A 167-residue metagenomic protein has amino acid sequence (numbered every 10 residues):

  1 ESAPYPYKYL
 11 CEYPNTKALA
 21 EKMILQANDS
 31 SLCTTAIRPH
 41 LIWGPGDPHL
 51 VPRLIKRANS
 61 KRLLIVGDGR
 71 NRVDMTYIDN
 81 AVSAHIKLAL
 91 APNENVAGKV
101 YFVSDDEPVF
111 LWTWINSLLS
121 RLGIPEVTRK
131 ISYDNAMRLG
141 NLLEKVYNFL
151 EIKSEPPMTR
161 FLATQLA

Functional and structural regions predicted by a protein language model:
S2-Y5, I55-G67, I124, I152-P156: A short C-terminal helix-loop "cap" of Rossmann-like NAD(P)-dependent dehydrogenase/epimerase domains
K8-R38: Active-site Tyr-X1-5-Lys
N15, L19-A20, D47-R53, G67-L90 (+1 more regions): Substrate-positioning beta->alpha
C33-A36, L64-I65, N95-V96: Conserved active-site beta-strand element of glycosyltransferases/polysaccharide synthases
R38-P39, D105: A secondary-structure boundary/capping signal
H40, P45: Proline-glycine-enriched beta-turn/loop adjacent to the NAD(P) cofactor-binding site in Rossmann-like oxidoreductases
A91-M158: Mid/C-terminal beta-alpha module of Rossmann-like enzyme folds, strongest in SDR-family dehydrogenases/epimerases
L111, R160-A167: Active-site loop of classical SDR/Rossmann-like NAD(P)-dependent oxidoreductases, centered on the catalytic Tyr-X3-Lys
